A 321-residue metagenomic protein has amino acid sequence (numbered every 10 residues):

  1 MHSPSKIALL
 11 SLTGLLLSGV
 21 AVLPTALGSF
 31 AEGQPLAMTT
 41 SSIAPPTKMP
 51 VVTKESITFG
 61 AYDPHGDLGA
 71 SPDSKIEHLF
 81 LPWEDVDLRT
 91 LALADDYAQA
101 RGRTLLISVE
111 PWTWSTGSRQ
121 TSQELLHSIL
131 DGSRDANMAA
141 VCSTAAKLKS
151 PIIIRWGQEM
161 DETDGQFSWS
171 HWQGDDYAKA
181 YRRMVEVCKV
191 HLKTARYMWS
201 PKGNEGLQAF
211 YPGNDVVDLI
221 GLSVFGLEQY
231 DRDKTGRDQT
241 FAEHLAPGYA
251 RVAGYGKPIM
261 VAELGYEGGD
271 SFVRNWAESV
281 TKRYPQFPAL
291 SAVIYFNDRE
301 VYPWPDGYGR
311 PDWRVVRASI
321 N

Functional and structural regions predicted by a protein language model:
G19-S42: C-terminal region of N-terminal signal peptides and the immediate post-cleavage residues of exported proteins
I43-A136, Y266-G269, I294-Y295: N-terminal substrate-binding region of glycoside hydrolase catalytic domains
E55-I57, P151-I153, Q158, M260-N321: Substrate-binding cleft of secreted/luminal carbohydrate-active enzymes
S56-T58, S74-H78, G102-L106, P151-R155 (+4 more regions): Structural preference for beta-strand elements that scaffold enzyme active sites
A92-E110, P212-D215, L219-G269: Glycoside hydrolase catalytic-domain groove-lining segments
L93-R196, F296, D312-R317: Substrate-binding cleft of extracellular glycoside hydrolase catalytic domains
Y181-L207, K257-D270, Y295: Aromatic-lined carbohydrate-recognition surfaces of secreted/lumenal glycan-active proteins
G203-V216, V273-R274: Distinct, well-ordered alpha-helical segments
